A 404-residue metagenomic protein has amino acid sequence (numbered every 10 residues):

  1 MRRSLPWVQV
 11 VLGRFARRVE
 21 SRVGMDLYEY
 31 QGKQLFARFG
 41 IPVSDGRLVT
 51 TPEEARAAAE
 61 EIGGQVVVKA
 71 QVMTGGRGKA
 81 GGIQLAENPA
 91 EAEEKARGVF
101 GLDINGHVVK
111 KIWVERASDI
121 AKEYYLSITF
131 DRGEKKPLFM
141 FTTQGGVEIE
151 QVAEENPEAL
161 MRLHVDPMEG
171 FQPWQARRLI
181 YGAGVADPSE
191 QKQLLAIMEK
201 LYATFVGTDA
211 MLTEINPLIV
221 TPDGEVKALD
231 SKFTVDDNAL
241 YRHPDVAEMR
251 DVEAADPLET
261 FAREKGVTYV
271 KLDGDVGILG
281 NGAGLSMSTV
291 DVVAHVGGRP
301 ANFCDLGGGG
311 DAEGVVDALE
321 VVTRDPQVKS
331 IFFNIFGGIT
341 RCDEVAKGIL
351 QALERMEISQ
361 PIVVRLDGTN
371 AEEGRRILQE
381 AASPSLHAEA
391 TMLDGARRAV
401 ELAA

Functional and structural regions predicted by a protein language model:
V19-I215, I219-F333, V345, E354 (+3 more regions): ATP-dependent carboxylate/acyl-activation modules
I335, S359-G368: Short internal beta-strands
F336-T340: Glycine-rich, proline-tolerant flexible connector loops at the mouths of alpha/beta enzymes
R341-M356, I362: Amphipathic alpha-helical interaction surfaces in cytosolic regulatory modules
